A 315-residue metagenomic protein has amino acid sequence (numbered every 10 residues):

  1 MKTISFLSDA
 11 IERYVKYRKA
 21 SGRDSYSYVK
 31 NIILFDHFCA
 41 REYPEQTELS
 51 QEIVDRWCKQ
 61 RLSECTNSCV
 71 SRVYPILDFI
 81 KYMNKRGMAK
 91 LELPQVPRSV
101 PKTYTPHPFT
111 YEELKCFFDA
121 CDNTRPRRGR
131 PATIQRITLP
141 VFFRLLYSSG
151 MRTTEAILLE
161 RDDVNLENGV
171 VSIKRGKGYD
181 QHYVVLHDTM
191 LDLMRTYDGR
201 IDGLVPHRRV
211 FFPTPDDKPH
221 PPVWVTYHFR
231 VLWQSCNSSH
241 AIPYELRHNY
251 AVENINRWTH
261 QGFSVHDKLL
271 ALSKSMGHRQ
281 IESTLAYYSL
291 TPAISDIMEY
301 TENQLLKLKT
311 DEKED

Functional and structural regions predicted by a protein language model:
M1-D315: Conserved catalytic core of the tyrosine transesterase superfamily
